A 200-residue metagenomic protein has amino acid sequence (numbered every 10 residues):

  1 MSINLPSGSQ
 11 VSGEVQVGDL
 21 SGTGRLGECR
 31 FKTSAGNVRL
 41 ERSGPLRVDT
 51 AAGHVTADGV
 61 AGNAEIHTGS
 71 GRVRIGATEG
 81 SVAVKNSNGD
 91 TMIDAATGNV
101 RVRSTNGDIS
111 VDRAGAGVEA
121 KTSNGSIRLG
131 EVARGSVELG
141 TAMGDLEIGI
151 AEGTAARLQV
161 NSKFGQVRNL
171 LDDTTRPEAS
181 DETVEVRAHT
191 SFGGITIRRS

Functional and structural regions predicted by a protein language model:
M1-S200: Intrinsically disordered, low-complexity terminal regions
